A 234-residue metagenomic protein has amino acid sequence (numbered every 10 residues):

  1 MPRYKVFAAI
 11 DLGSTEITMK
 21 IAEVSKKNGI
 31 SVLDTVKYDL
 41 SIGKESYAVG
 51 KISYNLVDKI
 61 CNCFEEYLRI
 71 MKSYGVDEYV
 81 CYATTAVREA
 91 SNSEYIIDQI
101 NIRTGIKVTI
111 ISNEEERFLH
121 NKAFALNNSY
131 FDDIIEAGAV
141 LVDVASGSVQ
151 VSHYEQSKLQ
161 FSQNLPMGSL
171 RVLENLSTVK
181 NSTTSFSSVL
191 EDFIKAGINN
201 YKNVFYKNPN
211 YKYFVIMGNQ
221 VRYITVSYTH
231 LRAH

Functional and structural regions predicted by a protein language model:
P2-G29, E136-F161: Gly/Thr-rich phosphate-binding beta-strand-loop-beta motif of the actin/hexokinase/Hsp70
P2-R3, N113-V140: Conserved phosphate-binding catalytic cores of ATP/NTP-utilizing and phosphoryl-transfer enzymes
T15-Y54, S157-F186: Short glycine-rich, Thr/Ser-proximal phosphate-binding strand/loop in the N-terminal lobe of ATP-dependent enzymes
D34-L126: N-terminal phosphate-binding loop and flanking beta/alpha elements of the actin-like ATPase fold
E65-E78, N128-D132, N200-K212: Phosphate/pyrophosphate-binding loops at sites that engage ATP/ADP/AMP, CoA/4′-phosphopantetheine, polyphosphate
V76-T85, N210-Q220: Short glycine-rich phosphate-binding loop at a beta-alpha junction
L176-M217, I224-T225: ATP/pyrophosphate-binding catalytic subdomain of soluble kinases
T229-H234: Conserved small/polar residues in nucleotide/adenosyl-binding loops
